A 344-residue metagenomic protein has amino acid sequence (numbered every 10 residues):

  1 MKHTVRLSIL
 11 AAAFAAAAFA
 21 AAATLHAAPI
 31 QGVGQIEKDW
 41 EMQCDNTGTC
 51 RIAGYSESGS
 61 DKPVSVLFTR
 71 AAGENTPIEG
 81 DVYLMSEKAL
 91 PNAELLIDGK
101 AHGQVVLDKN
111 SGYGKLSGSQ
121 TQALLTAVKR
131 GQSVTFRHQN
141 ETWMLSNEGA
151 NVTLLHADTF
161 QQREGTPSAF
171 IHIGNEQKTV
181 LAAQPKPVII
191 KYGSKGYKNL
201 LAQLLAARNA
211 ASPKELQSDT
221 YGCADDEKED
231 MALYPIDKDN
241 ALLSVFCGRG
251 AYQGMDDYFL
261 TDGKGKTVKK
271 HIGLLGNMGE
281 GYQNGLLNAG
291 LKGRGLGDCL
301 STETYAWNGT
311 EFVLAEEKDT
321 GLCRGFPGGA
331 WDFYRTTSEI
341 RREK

Functional and structural regions predicted by a protein language model:
M1-A13: Bacterial N-terminal signal peptides that target proteins for export
L10-A22: Bacterial N-terminal signal peptides
L25-C223, M231-L233, D237-N240, A251-D257 (+1 more regions): A generic "folded-domain core" signal
M85-S86, Q139, V245-A251, G263 (+1 more regions): Short, flexible beta-strand-to-coil junctions
T220-A224, K228, M255-G273: Central antiparallel beta-sheet cores of small beta-barrel/beta-sandwich binding domains
D237-F246, N284-L291: Acidic/hydrophobic-patterned starts of short beta strands in beta-sheet-rich repeat architectures
A251-F259, G297-E303: Structural motif
V268-K344: Short aromatic loop motif centered on NTY/YTY
